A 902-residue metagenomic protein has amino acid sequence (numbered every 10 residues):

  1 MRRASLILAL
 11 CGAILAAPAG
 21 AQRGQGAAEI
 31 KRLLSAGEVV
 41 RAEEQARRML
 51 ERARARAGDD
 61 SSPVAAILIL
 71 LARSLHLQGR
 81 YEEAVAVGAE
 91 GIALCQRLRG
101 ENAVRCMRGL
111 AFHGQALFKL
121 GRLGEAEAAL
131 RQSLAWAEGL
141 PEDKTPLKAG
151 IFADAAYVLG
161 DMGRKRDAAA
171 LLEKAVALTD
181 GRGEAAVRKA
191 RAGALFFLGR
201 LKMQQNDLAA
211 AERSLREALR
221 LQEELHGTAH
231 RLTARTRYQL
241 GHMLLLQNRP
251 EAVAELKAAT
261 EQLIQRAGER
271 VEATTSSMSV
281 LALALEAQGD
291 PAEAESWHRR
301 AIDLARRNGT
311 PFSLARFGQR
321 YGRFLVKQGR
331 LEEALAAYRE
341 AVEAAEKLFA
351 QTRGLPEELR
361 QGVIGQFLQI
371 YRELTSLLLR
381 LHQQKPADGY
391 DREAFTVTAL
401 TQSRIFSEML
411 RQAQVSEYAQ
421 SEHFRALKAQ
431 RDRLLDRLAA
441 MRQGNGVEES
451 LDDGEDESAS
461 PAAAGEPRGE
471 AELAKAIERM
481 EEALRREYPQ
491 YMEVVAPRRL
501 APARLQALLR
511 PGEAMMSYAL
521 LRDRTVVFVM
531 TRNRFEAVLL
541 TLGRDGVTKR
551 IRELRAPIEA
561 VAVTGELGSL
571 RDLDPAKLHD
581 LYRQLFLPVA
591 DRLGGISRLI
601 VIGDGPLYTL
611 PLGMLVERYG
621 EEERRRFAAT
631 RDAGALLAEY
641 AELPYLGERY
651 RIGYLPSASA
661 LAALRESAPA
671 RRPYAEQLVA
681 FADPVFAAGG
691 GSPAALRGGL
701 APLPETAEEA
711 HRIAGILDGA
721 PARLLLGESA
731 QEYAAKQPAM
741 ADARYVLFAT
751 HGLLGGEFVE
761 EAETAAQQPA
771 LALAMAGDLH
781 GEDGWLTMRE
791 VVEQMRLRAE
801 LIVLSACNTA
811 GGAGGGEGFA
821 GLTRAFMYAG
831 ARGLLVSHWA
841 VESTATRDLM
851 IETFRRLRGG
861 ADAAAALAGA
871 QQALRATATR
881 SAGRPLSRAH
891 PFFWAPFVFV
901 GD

Functional and structural regions predicted by a protein language model:
S5-L15: Bacterial N-terminal signal peptides
A19-A55, S62, A66: N-terminal leader/linker segments that initiate helical-solenoid repeat arrays
L33, V64-L75, V87, L94 (+17 more regions): TPR/Sel1-like alpha-solenoid repeat signature
G37, G79, G121, G163 (+4 more regions): Residue-level detector of the short coil/turn that links helix A to helix B within each tetratricopeptide repeat
L50-A55, I92-R97, L134-G139, K174-G183 (+5 more regions): Amphipathic alpha-helical segments of tetratricopeptide repeats
A57-A65, R99-M107, P141-A149, G183-A190 (+5 more regions): Helix N-cap/loop-to-helix boundary motif
R220, R235, Q239-K257, E261-D572 (+12 more regions): Alpha-helical solenoid repeat scaffolds used for protein-protein interaction
L374, S403, Y488-D902: Catalytic cores of enzymes
